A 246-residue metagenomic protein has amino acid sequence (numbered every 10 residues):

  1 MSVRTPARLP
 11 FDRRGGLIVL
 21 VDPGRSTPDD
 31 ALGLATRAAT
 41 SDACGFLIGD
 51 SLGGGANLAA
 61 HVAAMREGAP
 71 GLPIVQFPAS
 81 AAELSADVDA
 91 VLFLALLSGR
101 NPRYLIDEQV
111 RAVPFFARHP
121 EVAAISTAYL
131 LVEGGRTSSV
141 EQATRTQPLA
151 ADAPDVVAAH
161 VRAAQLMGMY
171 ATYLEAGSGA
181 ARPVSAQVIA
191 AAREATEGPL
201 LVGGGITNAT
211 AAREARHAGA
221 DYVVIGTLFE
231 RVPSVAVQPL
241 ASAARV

Functional and structural regions predicted by a protein language model:
M1-V21, R25, L32, V113-T127 (+1 more regions): N-terminal amphipathic alpha-helix/helix-capping segment at the start of soluble metabolic enzymes
R14-A31, F77-A81, L131-A158, V202-T207: Active-site mouth loops of central-metabolism enzymes
L17-V21, F46-I48, I74-Q76, V91-F93 (+4 more regions): Hydrophobic faces of well-ordered beta-strands that scaffold small-molecule active sites in alpha/beta enzyme cores
G33-L34, Q76, S80-F93, A191-I225: Catalytic cores of alpha/beta
G45-G53, A90, L94-I106, L174-G179 (+2 more regions): Glycine-rich phosphate-binding active-site loops on the catalytic face of alpha/beta enzymes
V62-G68, E108, T227-V246: C-terminal helical cap(s) of enzyme catalytic domains, especially alpha/beta-barrels
E83-Q165: Conserved anion-binding
A143-I189, F229-V237: Glycine/Thr-rich beta-alpha phosphate-binding loop at enzyme active sites
